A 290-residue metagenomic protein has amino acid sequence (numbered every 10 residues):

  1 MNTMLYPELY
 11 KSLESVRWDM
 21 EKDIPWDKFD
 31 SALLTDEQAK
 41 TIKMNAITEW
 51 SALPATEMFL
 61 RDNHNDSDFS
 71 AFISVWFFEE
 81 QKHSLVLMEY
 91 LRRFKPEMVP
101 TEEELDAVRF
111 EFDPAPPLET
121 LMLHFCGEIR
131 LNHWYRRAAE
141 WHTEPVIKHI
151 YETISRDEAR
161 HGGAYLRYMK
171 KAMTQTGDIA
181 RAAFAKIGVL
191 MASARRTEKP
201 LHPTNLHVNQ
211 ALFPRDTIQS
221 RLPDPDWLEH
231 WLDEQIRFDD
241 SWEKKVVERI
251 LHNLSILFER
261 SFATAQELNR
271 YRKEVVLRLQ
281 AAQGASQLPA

Functional and structural regions predicted by a protein language model:
M1-A290: Non-heme di-metal
